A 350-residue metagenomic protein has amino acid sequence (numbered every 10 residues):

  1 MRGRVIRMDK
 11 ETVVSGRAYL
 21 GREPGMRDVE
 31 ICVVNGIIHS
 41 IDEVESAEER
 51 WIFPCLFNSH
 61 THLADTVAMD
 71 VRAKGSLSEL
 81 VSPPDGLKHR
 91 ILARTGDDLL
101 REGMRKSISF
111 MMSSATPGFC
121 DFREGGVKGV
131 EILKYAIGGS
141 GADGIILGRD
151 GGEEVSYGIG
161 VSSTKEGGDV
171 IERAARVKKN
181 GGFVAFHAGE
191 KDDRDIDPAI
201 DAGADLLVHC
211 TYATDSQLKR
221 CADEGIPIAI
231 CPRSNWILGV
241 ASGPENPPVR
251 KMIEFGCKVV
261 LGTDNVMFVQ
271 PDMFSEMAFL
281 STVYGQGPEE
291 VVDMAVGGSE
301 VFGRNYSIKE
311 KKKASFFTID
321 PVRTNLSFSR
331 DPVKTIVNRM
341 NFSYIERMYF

Functional and structural regions predicted by a protein language model:
R2-S15, N35, S40-P83: Replace "His-x-His-based motif
P24-V33: A conserved glycine-rich beta-strand in the N-terminal activation segment of trypsin-fold
T66-L100, D197-I200, E224-I228, L280-Q286: Active-site gating loops and adjacent loop-to-helix segments of metal-dependent hydrolytic enzymes
R90, R94-T95, R101, F122-A199 (+1 more regions): Metal-coordinating catalytic core of metallo-dependent amide/deamination hydrolases
A115-T116, A204: A structural motif
G118, G144, V184, P227-I228 (+1 more regions): Hydrophobic beta-strand scaffold residues
R173, R194-S307, I319-R323: Active-site-adjacent C-terminal substructures of enzyme catalytic domains
V296-G297, E310-F350: C-terminal cap of metal-dependent C-N hydrolases
